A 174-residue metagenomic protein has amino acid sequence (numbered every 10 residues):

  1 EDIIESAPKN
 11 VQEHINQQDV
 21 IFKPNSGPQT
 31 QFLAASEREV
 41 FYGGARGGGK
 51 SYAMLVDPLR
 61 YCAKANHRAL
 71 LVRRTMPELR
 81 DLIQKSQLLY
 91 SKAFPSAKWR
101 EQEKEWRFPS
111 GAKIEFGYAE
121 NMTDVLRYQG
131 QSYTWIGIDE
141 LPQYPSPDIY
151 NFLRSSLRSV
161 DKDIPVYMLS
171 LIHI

Functional and structural regions predicted by a protein language model:
E1-I172: Phosphate/NTP-binding elements of NTP-utilizing enzymes
